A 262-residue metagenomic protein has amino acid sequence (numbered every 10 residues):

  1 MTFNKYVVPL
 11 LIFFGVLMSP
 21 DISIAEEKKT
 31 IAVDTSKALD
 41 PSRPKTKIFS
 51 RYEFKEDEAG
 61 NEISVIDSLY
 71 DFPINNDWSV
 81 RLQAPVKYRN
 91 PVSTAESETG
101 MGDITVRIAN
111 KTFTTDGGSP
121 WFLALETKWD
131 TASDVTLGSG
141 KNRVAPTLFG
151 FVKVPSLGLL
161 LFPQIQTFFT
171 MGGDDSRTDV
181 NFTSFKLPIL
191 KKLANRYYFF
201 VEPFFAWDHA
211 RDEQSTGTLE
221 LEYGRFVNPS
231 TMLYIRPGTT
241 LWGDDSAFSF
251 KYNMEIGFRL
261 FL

Functional and structural regions predicted by a protein language model:
M1-A38: Cleavable N-terminal export/targeting peptides
A25-L262: Transmembrane beta-barrel domains of Gram-negative outer membranes and organellar outer membranes
